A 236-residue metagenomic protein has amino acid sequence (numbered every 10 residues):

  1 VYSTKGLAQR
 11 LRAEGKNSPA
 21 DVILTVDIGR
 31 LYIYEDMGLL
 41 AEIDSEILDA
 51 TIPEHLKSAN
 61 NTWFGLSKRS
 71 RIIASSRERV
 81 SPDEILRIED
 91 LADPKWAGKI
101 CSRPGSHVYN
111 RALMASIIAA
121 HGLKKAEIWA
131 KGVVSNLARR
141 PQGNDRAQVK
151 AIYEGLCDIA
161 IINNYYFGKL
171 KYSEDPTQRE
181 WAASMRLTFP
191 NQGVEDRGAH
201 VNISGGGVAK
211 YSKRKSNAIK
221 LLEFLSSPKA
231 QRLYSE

Functional and structural regions predicted by a protein language model:
V1-Y32: Early extracytoplasmic/lumenal segment of secretory-pathway proteins
E14-I23, L39, W96-G98, E154-I162: Alpha-to-beta junction loops
S18-I23, A41-S75, E89, C101-S102: A structural signal for short loop-to-beta-strand junctions that line the ligand-binding cleft of periplasmic/secreted
L40-D49, T62-F64, E89-A92, P176-H200 (+1 more regions): Short beta-strand->loop
A74-R79, V201-R214, L233: A bilobed periplasmic-binding-protein/Venus flytrap-type ligand-binding module shared by bacterial periplasmic
E78-L86, I118-E127, S212-A218: Short helix-loop capping/hinge motifs at secondary-structure junctions, enriched in acidic/polar residues
G98-S106, F224-E236: Periplasmic-binding protein-like
G105, Y109, S116-P190: Ligand-binding pocket segment of bilobal, Venus flytrap-like solute-binding proteins
